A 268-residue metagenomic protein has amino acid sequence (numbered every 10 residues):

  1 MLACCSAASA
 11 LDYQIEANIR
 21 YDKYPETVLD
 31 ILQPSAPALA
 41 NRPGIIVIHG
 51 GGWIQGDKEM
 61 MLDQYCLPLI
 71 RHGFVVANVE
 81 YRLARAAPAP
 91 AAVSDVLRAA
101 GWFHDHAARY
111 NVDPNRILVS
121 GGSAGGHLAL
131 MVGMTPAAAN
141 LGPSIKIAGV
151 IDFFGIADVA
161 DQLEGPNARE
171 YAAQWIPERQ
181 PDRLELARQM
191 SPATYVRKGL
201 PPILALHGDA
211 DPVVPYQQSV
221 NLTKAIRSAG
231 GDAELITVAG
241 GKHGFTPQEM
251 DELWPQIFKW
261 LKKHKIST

Functional and structural regions predicted by a protein language model:
M1-C4: Bacterial N-terminal signal peptides
A8-T268: Alpha/beta-hydrolase superfamily serine-hydrolase fold, recognizing
